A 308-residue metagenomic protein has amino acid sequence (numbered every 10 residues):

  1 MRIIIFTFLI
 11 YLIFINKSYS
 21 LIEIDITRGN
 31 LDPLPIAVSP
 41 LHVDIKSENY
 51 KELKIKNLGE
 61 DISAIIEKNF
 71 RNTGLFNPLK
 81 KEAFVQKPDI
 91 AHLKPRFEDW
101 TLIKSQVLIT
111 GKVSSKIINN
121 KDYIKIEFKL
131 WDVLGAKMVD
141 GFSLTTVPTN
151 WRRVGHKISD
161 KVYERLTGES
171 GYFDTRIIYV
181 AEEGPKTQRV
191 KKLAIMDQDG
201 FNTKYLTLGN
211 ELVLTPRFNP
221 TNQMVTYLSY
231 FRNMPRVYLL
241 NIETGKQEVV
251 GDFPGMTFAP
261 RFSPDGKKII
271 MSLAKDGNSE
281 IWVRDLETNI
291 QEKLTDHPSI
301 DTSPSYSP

Functional and structural regions predicted by a protein language model:
I22-I26, A91-K161: Amphipathic beta-strand/beta-sheet edge segments enriched in Tyr/Trp
D25-R96, I109-K112: Short beta-strand->alpha-helix linker/helix-N-cap micro-motif that forms a surface specificity/interaction loop
L134, D197-F201, N241-G245, D285-N289: Short loop/turn segments that connect beta-strands within beta-propeller blades
S170, E182-K192, L208-E211, L228-V237 (+3 more regions): A flexible loop/linker signature enriched in serine peptidases of the S9 family
G171-F173, P220-T221, P264-D265, P308: Residue-level detector of Asp-centered blade-edge/turn motifs that repeat once per structural unit in beta-propeller
I177, V225-T226, G266-I270: Hydrophobic beta-strand positions that form the internal "hydrophobic ladder" of WD40/Gbeta-like beta-propeller blades
N202-T207, K246-G251, I290-T295: A short beta-strand motif characteristic of beta-propeller blades
